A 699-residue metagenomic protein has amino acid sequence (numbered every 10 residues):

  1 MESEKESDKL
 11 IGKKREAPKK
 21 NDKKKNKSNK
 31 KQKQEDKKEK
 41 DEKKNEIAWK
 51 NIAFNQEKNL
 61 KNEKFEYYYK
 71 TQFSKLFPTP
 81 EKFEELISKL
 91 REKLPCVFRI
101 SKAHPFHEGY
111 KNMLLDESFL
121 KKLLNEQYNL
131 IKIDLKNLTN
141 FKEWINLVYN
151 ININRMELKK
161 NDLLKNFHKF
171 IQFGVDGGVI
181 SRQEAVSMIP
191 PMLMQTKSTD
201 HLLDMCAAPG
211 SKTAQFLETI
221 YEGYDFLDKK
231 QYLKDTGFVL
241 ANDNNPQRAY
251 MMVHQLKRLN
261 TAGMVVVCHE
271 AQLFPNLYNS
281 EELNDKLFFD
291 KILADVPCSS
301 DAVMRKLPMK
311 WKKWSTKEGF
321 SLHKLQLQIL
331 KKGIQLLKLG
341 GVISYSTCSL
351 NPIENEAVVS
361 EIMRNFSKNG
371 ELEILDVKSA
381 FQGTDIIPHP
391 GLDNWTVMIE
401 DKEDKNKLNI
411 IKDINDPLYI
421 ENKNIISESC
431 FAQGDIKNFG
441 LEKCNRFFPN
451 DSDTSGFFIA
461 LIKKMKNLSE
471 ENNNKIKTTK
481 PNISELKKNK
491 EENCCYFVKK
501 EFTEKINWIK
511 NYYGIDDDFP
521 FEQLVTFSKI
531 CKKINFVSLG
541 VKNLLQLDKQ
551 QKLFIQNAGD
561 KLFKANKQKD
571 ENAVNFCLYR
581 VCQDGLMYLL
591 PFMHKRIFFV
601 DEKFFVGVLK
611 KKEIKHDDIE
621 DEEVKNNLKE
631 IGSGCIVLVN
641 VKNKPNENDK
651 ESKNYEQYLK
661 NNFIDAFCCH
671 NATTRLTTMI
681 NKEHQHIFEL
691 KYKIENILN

Functional and structural regions predicted by a protein language model:
E2-E4, G12-K132, W144-L147, W395-F439 (+1 more regions): Polybasic, low-complexity RNA-engagement segments
E184-D200: Conserved alpha-helix/loop element of class I SAM-dependent methyltransferases that forms part of the SAM/SAH-binding
T199, E222-G223, D235-T236, L337-V342: Short glycine-dipeptide loop
T199-A208: Conserved class I S-adenosyl-L-methionine
P209-L233: Conserved SAM-binding loop of SAM-dependent methyltransferases across substrates and taxa, primarily the Class I
N242-L287: S-adenosyl-L-methionine
P246-Q247, A271, N284-K332, L337 (+2 more regions): Mobile active-site "lid"/loop adjacent to the S-adenosyl-L-methionine
K317-E318, E356-F381, N394-T396: Conserved Class I S-adenosyl-L-methionine
